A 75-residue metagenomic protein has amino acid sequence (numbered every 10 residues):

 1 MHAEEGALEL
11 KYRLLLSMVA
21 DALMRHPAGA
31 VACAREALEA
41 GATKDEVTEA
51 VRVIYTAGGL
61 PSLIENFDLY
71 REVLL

Functional and structural regions predicted by a protein language model:
M1-Y12, E39, L63-L75: Acidic, glycine/proline-rich low-complexity segments that act as flexible tails and inter-domain linkers
H2, G6, L23-P27, G41 (+1 more regions): Residues at alpha-helix boundaries and short interhelical turns
R13-D21, A50-I54: Alpha-helical scaffold segments that form or flank carboxylate-/histidine-based iron centers
D21-A22, N66: A generic structural signal for short
A22-V51: Mid-chain, well-packed structural core segment of small domains
E46-R71: C-terminal structural segments of small proteins and small subunits
